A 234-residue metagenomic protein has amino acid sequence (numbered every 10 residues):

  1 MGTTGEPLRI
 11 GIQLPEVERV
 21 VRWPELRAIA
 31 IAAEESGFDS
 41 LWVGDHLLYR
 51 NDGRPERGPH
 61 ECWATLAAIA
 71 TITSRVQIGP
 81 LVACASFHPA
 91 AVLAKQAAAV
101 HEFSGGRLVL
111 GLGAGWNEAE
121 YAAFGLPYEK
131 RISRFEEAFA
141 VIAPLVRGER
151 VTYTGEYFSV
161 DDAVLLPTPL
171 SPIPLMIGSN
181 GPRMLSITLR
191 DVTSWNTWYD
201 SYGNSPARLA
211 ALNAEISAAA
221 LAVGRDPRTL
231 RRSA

Functional and structural regions predicted by a protein language model:
M1-A234: Active-site-adjacent structural elements that line small-molecule/cofactor binding pockets in enzymes
